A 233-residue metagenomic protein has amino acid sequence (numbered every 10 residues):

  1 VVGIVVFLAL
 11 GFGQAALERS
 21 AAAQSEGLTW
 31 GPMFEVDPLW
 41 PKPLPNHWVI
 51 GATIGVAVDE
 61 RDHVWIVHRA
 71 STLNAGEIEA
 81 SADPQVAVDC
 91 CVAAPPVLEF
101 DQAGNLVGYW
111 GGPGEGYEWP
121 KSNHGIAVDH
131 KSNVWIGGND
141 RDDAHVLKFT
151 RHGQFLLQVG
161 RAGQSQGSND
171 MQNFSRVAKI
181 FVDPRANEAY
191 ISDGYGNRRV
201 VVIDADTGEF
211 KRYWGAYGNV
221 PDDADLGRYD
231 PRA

Functional and structural regions predicted by a protein language model:
G3-A233: Eukaryotic scaffold repeat domains enriched in small/polar residues
